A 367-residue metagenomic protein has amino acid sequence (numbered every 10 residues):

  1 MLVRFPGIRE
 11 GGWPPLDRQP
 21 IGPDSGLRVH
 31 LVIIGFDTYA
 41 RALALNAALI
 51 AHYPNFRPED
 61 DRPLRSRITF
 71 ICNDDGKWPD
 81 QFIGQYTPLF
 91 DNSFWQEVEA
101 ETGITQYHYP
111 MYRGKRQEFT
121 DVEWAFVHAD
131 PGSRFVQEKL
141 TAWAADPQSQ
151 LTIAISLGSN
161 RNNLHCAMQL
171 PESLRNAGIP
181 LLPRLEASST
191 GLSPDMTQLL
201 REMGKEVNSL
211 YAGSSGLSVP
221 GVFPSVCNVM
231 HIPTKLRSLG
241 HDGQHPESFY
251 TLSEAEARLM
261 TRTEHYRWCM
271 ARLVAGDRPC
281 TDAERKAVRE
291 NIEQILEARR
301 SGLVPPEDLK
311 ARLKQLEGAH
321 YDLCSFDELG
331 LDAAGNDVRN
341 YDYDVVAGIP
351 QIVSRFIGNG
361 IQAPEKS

Functional and structural regions predicted by a protein language model:
M1-E290, Q294-E297, S301-L303, E307-S367: Cytosolic regulatory regions of ion transport systems
